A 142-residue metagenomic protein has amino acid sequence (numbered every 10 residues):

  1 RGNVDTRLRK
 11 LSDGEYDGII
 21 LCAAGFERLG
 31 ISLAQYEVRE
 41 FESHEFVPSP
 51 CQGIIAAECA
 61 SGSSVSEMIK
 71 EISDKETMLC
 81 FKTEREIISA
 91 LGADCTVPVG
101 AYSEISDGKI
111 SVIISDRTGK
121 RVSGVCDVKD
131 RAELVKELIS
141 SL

Functional and structural regions predicted by a protein language model:
G2-L142: Small-molecule-sensing regulatory modules
